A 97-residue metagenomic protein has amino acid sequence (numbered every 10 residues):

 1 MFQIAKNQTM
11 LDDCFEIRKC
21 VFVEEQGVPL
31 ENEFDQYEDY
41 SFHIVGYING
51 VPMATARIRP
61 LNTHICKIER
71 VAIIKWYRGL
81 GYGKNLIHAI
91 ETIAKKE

Functional and structural regions predicted by a protein language model:
M1-E31, E38-Y40, Y47-V51: Short amphipathic alpha-helix that is part of the acyltransferase structural core
R18-K19, R57-R59, K67-R70, R78 (+1 more regions): Basic side chains
E25, E31-E33, E69, E91: Acidic-residue sensor for enzyme active/binding pockets
F34-Q36, I58: Short secondary-structure boundary/capping segments
E38, A72-K75: Structured beta->alpha junctions
V45, V51-P60, H64-A72: Conserved beta-strand in the GNAT
I73, G79-T92: Conserved acetyl-CoA-binding loop-helix of GNAT-fold acetyltransferases
